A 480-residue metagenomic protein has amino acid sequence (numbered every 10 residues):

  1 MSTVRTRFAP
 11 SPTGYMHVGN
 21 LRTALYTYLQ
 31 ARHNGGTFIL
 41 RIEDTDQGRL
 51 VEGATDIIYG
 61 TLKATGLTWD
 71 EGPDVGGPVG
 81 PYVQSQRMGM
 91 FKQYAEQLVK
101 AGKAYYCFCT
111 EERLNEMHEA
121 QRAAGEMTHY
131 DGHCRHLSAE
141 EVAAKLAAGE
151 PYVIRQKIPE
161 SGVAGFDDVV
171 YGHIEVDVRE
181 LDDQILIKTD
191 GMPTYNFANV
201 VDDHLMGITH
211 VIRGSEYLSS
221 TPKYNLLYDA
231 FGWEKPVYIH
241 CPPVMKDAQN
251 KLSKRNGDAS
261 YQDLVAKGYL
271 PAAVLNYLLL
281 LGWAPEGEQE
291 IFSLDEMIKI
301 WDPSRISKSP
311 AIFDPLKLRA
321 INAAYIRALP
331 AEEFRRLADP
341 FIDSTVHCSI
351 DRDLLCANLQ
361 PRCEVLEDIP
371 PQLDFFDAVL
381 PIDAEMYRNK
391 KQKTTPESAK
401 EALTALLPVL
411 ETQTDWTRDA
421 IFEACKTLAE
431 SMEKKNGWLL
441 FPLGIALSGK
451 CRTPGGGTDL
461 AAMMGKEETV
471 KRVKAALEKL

Functional and structural regions predicted by a protein language model:
M1-A123, T221-W233: N-terminal Rossmann-like or analogous alpha/beta NTP/dinucleotide-binding catalytic cores that position adenine
T6-P12, L40-D44, M206-V211, A424-K426 (+1 more regions): Glycine- and acidic
H17, T27, I58, L98 (+9 more regions): Residue-level signal for inorganic ion chemistry
Q47, F231-Y387, Q392-K393, S448-L480: Catalytic adenosine-cofactor/nucleotide-binding cores of aminoacyl-tRNA synthetases and other
Y59, K92-V99, L275-L278, I298 (+2 more regions): Non-transmembrane alpha-helical segments in soluble domains of secreted/periplasmic/extracellular proteins
K100, Y105-H240, K246-L252, S260 (+1 more regions): Active-site cores that bind ATP or allylic diphosphates and position pyrophosphate for catalysis
K390-A420, C425: Long, amphipathic alpha-helical coiled-coil segments characteristic of histidine-phosphotransfer scaffolds
T417-M464, E468, L477: Helix-rich, typically C-terminal accessory recognition domains appended to large enzymatic cores
